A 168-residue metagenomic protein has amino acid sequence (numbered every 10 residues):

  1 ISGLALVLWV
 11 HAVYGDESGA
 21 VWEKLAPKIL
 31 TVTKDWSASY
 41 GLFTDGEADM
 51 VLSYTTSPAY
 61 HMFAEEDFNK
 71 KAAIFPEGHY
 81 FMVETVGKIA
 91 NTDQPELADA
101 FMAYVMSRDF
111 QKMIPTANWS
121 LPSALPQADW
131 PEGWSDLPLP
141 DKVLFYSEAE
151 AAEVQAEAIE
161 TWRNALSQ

Functional and structural regions predicted by a protein language model:
I1-A48, H61: Extracytoplasmic ligand-binding site segments that recognize negatively charged/polar headgroups
I1-S2, T56-A59, G78-Y80, D93 (+2 more regions): Solvent-exposed loop/turn segments at secondary-structure junctions within structured extracellular/periplasmic domains
H11-A12, M82-P95, M113-A117: A bilobed periplasmic-binding-protein/Venus flytrap-type ligand-binding module shared by bacterial periplasmic
V21, D93-V105, M113-I114: Short amphipathic alpha-helical coupling segments at ligand-binding clamshell hinges and other catalytic/signaling
W22-A26, V32-T33, E65-A90, P126: Periplasmic-binding protein-like
T44, A48-N69, N118: A ligand-binding cleft/hinge motif common to bilobed small-molecule-binding domains
Y104-A128: Periplasmic-binding protein-like
P131-Q168: Extracellular/periplasmic bilobal clamshell ligand-binding domains
